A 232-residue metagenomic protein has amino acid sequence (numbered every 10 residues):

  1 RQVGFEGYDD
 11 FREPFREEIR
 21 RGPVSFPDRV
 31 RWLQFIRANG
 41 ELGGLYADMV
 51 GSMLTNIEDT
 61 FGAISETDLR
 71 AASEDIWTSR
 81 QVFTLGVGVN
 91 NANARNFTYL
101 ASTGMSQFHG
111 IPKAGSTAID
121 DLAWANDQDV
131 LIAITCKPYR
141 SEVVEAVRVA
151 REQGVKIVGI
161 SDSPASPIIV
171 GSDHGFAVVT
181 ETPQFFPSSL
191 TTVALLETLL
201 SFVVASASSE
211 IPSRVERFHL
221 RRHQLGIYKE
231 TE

Functional and structural regions predicted by a protein language model:
R1-T67: HTH-adjacent hinge/linker in prokaryotic transcriptional regulators
E6, G44, D48, S52 (+6 more regions): Conserved active-site and cofactor/substrate-binding residues in soluble primary-metabolism enzymes
E13-R16, W77, E216, L220: Short amphipathic alpha-helical surface patches that mediate protein-protein
E17-R21, A177, L220: Residue-level marker of structural boundaries
I19, P23-F26, H109, A207 (+1 more regions): Short amphipathic alpha-helical interaction/hinge segments
W77-A207: Glycine-rich phosphate-binding loops that contact phosphosugars or nucleotide phosphates
S209-E232: A short, charged, Gly/Pro-tolerant segment at domain boundaries
